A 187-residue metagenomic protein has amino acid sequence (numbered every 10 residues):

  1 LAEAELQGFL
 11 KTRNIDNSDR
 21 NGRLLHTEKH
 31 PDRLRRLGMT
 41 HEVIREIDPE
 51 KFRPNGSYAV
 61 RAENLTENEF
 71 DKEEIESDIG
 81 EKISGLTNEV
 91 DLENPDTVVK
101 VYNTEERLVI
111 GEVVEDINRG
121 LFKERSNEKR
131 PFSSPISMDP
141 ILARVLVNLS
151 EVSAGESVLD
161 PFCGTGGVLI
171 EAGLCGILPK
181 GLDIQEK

Functional and structural regions predicted by a protein language model:
L1-L92: Non-catalytic nucleic-acid substrate-recognition regions in nucleic-acid-modifying enzymes
L1-T27, G85, D96-V98, T104-K187: Class I S-adenosyl-L-methionine-dependent methyltransferase catalytic core
H41-P49, Y102-G111: Phosphate-binding glycine-rich loops and adjacent basic patches that engage nucleotide phosphates, nucleic-acid
